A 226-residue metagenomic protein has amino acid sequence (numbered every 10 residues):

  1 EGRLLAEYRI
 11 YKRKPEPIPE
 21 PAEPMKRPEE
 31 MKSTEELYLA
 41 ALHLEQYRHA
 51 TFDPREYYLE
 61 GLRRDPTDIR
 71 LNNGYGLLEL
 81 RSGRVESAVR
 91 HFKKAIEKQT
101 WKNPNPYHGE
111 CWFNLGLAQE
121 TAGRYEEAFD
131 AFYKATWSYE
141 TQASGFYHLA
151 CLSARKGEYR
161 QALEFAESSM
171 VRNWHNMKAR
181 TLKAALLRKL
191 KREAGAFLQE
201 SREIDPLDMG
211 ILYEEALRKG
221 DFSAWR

Functional and structural regions predicted by a protein language model:
E1-K32, I211-L212, A224-W225: Long, contiguous interaction/recruitment modules in multidomain scaffold/adaptor proteins
E35-E36, R70, N103, E110 (+3 more regions): Start-of-helix register in tetratricopeptide repeats
L42-H43, L77, L117, C151 (+2 more regions): Residue-level recognition of tetratricopeptide repeat
E45-Q46, L80, F113, E120 (+3 more regions): Position-specific recognition of the canonical hydrophobic site in helix A of tetratricopeptide repeat
P54, A88, A128, A162 (+2 more regions): Single-residue signature of alpha-solenoid repeat helices
R64, E97-P104, S138, V171-R172 (+1 more regions): Structural marker of alpha-solenoid helical repeat scaffolds
